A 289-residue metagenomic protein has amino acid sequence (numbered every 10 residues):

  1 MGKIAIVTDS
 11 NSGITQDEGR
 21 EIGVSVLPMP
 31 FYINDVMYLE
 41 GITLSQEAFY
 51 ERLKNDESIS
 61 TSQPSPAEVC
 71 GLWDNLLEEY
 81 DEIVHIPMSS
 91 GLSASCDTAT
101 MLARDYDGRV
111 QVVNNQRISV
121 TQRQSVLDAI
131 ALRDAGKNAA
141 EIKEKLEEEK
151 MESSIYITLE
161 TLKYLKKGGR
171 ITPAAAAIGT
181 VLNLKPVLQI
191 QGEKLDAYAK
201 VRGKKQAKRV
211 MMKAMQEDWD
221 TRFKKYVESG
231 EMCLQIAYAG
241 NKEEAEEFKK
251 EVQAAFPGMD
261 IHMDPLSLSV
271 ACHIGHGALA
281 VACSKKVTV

Functional and structural regions predicted by a protein language model:
K3, N11-S25, P30, E82 (+2 more regions): Mixed-charge interfacial surface used for oligomerization/domain docking and macromolecular partner engagement
A5-Q63, E68: N-terminal glycine-rich anion-binding loop in soluble enzyme alpha/beta folds
T8, P87, Y238: Short beta-strand/turn micro-motifs composed of small residues that flank or help shape donor/cofactor-binding pockets
D56-T98, K143, K150: Glycine-rich phosphate- or other oxyanion-binding loops that anchor nucleotides, phosphorylated ligands
